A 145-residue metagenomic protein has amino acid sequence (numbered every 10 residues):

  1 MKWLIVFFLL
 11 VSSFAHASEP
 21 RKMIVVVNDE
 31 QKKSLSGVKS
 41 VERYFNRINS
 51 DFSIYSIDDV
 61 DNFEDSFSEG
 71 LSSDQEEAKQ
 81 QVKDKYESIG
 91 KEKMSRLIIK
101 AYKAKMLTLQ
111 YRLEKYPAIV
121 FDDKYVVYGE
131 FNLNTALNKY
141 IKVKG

Functional and structural regions predicted by a protein language model:
M1-L4: Positively charged n-region of N-terminal signal peptides that target proteins for export
F8-A17: Hydrophobic h-region of N-terminal signal peptides that target proteins for export in Gram-negative bacteria
S18-S72: Local sequence-structure signature of Cys/Sec-based thiol-disulfide redox active-site neighborhoods
N28-E30, K124-Y125, N132: Solvent-exposed coil/turn segments that connect beta secondary-structure elements in extracytoplasmic/periplasmic
E69, Y86-E114: Thioredoxin-like thiol-disulfide oxidoreductase module
Y116-V127: A short, hydrophobic beta-strand/beta-hairpin element that forms part of a small beta-sheet core
G129-G145: C-terminal partner/receptor-binding element of secreted or periplasmic proteins
